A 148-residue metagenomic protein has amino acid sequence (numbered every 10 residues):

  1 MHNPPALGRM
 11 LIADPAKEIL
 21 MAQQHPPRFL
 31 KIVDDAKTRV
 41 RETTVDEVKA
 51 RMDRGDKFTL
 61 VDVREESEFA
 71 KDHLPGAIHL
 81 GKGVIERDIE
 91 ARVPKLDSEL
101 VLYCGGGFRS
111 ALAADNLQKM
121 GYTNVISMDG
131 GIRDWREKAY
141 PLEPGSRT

Functional and structural regions predicted by a protein language model:
H2-P4, L11-T59, E66-E99, F108-T148: Rhodanese-like catalytic fold shared by cysteine-dependent sulfurtransferases and DSP/PTP-type phosphatases
Y103-C104: Short, surface-exposed ligand- or partner-binding patches at beta-edge/loop junctions that are enriched in aromatics
